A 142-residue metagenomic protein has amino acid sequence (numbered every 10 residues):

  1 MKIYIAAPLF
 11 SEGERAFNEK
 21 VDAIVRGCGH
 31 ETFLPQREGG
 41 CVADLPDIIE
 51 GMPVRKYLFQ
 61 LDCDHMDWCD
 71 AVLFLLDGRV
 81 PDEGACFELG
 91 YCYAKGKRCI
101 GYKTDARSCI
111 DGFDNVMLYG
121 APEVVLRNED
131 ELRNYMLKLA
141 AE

Functional and structural regions predicted by a protein language model:
M1-E142: Conserved catalytic or regulatory cores that recognize and/or transform ribose-phosphate-containing ligands
